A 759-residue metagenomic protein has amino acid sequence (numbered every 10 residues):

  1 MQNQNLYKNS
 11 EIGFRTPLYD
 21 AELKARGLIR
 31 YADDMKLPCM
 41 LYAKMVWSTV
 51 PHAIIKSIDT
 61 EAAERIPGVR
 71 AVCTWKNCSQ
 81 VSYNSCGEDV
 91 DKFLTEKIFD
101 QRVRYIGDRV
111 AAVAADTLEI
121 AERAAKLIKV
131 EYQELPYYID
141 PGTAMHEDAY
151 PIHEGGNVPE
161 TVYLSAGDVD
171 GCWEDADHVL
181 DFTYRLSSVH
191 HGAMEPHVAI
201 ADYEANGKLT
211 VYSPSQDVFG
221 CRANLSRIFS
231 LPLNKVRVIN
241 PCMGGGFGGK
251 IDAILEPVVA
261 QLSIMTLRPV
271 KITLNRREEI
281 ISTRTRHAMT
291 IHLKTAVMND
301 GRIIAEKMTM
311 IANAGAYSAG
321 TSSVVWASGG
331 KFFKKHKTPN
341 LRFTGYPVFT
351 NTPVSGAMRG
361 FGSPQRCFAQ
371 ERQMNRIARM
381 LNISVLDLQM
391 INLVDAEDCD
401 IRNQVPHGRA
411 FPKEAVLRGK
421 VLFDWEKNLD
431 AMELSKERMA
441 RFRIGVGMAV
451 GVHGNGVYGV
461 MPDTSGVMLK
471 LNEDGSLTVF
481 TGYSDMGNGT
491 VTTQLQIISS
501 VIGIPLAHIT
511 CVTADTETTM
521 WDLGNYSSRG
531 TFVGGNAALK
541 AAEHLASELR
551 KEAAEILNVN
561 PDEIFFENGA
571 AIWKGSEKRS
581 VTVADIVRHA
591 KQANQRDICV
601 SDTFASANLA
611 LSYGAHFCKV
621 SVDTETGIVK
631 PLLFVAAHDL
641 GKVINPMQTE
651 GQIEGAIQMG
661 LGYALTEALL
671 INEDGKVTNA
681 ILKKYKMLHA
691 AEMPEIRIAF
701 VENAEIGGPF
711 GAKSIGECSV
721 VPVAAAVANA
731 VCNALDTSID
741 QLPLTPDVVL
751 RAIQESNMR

Functional and structural regions predicted by a protein language model:
M1-V158, V179-F182: Flexible, low-hydrophobicity surface segments
F14, D20-R26, E88-D89, V158-A199 (+5 more regions): Glycine-rich loop/linker segments at domain edges
I66, W75-K76, S230-R237, M265-V270 (+5 more regions): C-terminal catalytic domains of large/alpha subunits in multi-subunit enzymes
S82-G87, A124-L127, S213, R222-N224 (+11 more regions): Short acidic, glycine/serine/threonine-rich loops at helix termini
R102, P232-N234, V238-N240, I264-N275 (+1 more regions): Conserved catalytic cysteine-centered active-site region of acyl-thioester-dependent Claisen-condensing enzymes
E147-F229, L393-S476, A605, T678-F700: Helix-loop-helix junctions that connect adjacent transmembrane helices in secondary transporters/permeases, recognized
C242, G246-L267, K271-T273, T490-I498: Thiamine diphosphate
N455-T519: Catalytic phosphate/nucleotide-handling subdomain of diverse soluble enzymes
